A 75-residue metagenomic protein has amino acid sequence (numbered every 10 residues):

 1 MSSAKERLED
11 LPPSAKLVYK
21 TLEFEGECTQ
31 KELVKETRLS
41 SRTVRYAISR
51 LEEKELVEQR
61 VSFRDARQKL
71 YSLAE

Functional and structural regions predicted by a protein language model:
A4-A15, T29, Q59-E75: Short, cationic-aromatic polyanion-contact patches
A15-L22: Hydrophobic residues on short alpha-helical segments
K20, K31, S49: Residues within the helices of the helix-turn-helix
E27-E36: Short acidic, hydrophobic short linear motifs in intrinsically disordered regions
L39-R50, A66: Short amphipathic alpha-helical interaction segments
E55: Glycine-centered, phosphate/nucleic-acid-interacting loop/turn motifs that mediate DNA/RNA or nucleotide
